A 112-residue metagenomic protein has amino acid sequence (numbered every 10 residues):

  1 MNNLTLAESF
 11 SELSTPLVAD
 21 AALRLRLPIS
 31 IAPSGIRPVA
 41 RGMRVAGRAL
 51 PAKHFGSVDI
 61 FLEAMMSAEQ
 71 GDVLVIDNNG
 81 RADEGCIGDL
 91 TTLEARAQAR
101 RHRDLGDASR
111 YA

Functional and structural regions predicted by a protein language model:
M1-K53, I60: Intrinsically disordered, low-complexity regions enriched in acidic/Ser/Thr/Pro/Gln residues
L25, R48, H54-S57, D77-N79 (+2 more regions): Fold-independent oxyanion-binding glycine-rich loops and adjacent beta-strand/coil segments at enzyme active sites
G56-A68: Short, composition-biased local secondary-structure segments
M65-D107: Extracellular/luminal Protease-associated
R110-A112: Histidine/lysine/aspartate-rich catalytic loop segments that bind and position anionic ligands
